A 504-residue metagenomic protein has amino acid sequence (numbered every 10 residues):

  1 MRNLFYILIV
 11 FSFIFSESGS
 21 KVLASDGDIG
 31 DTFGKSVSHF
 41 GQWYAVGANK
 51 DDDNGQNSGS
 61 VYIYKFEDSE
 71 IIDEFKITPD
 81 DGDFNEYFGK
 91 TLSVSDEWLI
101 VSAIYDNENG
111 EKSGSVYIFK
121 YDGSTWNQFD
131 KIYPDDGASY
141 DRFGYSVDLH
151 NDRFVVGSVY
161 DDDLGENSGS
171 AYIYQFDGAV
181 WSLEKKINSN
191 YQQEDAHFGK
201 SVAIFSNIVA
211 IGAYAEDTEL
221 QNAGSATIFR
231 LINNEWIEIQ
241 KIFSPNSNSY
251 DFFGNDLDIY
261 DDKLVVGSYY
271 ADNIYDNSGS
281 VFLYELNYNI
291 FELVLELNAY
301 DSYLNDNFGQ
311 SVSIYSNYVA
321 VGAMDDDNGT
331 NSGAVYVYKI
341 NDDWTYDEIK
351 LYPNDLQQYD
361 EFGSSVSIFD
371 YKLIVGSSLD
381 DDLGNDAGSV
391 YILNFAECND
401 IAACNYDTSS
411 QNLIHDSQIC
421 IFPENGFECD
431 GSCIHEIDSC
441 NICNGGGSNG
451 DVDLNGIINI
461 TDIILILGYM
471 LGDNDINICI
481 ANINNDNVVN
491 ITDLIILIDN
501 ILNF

Functional and structural regions predicted by a protein language model:
M1-S16, F395-F504: Primarily marks secretory-pathway-exposed extracellular/lumenal segments that are disulfide- and glycosylation-prone
S16-A396: Conserved beta-strand/short-helix segments that make up beta-rich extracellular adhesion/recognition modules
